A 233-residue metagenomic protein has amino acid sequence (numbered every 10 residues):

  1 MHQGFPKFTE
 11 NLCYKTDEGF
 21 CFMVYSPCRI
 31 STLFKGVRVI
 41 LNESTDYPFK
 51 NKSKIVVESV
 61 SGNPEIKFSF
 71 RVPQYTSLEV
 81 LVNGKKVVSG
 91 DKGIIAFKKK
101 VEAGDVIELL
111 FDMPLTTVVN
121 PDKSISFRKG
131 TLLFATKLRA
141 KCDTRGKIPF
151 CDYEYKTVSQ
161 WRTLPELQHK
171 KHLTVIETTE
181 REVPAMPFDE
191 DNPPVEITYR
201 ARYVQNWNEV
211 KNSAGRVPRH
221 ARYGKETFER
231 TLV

Functional and structural regions predicted by a protein language model:
M1-S59, G90, L110-V233: C-terminal beta-rich recognition modules with glycine/proline-rich loops and embedded aromatic residues
K35-V37, P64, T76, K85 (+1 more regions): Short acidic/polar mixed-charge low-complexity motifs
V60, K100-V101: Hydrophobic loop/turn residues within beta-sheet-rich immunoglobulin-like superfamily modules
N63-P73: Surface-exposed beta-strand/loop patches in extracellular or lumenal glycoproteins
Y75-K100, T117-N120: Solvent-exposed beta-strand/loop surfaces of large extracellular or lumenal domains
